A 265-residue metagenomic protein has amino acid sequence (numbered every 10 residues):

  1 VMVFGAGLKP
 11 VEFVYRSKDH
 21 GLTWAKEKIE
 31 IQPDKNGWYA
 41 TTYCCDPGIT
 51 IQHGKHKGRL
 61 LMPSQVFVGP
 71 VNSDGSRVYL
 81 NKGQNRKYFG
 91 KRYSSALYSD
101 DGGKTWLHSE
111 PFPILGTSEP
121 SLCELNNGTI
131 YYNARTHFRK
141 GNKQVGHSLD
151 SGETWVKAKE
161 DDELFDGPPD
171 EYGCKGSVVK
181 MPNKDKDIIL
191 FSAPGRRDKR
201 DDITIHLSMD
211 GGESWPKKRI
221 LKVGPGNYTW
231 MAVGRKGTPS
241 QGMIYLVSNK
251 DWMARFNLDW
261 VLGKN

Functional and structural regions predicted by a protein language model:
V1-N265: Asp-box/BNR beta-propeller blade signature and adjacent active/binding-site loops in extracellular glycan-interacting
